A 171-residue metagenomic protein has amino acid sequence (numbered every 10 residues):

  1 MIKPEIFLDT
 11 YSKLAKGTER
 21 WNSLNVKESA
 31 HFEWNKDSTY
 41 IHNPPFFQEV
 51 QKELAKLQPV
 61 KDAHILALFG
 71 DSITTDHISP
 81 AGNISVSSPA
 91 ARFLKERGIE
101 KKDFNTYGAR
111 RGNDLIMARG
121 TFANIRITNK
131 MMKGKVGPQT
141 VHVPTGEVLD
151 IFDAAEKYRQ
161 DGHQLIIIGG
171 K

Functional and structural regions predicted by a protein language model:
M1-K171: Fe-S-dependent hydro-lyases/dehydratases of central metabolism
